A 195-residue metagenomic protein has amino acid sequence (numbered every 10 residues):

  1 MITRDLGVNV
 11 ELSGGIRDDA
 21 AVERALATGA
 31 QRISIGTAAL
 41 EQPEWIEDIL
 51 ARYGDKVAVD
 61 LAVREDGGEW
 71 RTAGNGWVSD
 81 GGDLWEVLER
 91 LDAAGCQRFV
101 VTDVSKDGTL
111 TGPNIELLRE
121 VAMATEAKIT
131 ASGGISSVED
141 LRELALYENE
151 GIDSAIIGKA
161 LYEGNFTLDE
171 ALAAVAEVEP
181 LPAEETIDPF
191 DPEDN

Functional and structural regions predicted by a protein language model:
M1-I2, L6-I33, E116-G151, F166 (+1 more regions): Catalytic cores of alpha/beta
L12-I16, T37, L61-V63, D103 (+2 more regions): A cross-domain feature marking catalytic cores of carbohydrate-active enzymes and several ubiquitous metabolic/repair
D19, L40-P43, G81-W85, I115 (+2 more regions): Structural motif corresponding to alpha-helix initiation and N-cap regions
E23-D107: Conserved anion-binding
G29, L91-C96, Y147-G158: Structural recognition of alpha->loop->beta junctions
W45-R52, A145-A155, L161-N195: C-terminal helical cap(s) of enzyme catalytic domains, especially alpha/beta-barrels
D80, K106-T111, S137, E163: Short, small-residue-enriched loops and turns at beta-alpha junctions that line or gate enzyme active sites
